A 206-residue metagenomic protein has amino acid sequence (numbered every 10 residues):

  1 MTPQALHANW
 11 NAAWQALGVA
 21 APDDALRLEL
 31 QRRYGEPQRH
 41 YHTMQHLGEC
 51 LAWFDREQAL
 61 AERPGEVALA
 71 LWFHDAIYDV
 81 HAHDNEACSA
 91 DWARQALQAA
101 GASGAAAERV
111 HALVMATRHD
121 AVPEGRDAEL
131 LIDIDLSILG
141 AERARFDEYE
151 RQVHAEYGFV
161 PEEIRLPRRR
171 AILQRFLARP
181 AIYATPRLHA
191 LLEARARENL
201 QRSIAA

Functional and structural regions predicted by a protein language model:
M1-A16, G35-H42, A52-A61, F73 (+2 more regions): Divalent metal-dependent phosphate-bond-processing catalytic cores, especially two-metal-ion Mg2+/Mn2+ enzymes that act
H7, N11, R27-L28, L51 (+4 more regions): An amphipathic alpha-helix signature
D23-Q31, M44, A68, A107-M115: Short, well-structured alpha-helical segments
R27, L47, P64-L69, V110 (+2 more regions): Short runs of predominantly hydrophobic/aromatic residues within well-ordered alpha helices that form helix-helix
R33, S89-A121: Histidine- and acidic-residue-rich, metal-dependent catalytic cores
E36-H46, Y78-D91: Active-site metal-coordination segments of metallo-dependent hydrolases
C50, P64-V80, S89, A112-R118: His-Asp-centered metal-binding catalytic motifs of divalent-metal-dependent phosphohydrolases/nucleases
L60-E66, A82-N85, A102-A106: Short, flexible active-site-proximal loops enriched in glycine and acidic residues
